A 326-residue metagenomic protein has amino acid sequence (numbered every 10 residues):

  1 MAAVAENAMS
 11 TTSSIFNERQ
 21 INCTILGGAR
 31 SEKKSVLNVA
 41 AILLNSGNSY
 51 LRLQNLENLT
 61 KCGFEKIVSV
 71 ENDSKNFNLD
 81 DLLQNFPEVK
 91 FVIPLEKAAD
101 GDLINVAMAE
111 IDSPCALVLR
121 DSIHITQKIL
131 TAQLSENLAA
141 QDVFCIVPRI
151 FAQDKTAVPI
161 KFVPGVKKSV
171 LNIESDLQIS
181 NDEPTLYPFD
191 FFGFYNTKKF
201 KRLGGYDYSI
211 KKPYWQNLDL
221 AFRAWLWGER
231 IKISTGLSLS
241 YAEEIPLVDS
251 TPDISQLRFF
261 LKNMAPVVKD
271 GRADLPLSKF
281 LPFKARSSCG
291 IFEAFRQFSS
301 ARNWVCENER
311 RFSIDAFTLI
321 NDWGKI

Functional and structural regions predicted by a protein language model:
A2-E57: N-proximal low-complexity "stem/linker" segments adjacent to membrane-targeting elements
P94-I111: Glycine-rich, basic loop-to-helix element that forms the pyrophosphate-binding segment of sugar-nucleotide handling
S113-T126: Short beta-strand-to-loop acidic/aromatic patch adjacent to the donor-nucleotide binding site
K128-F162: Conserved donor NDP-sugar-binding/catalytic core segment of glycosyltransferases
P164-L186, D190: Short, flexible, basic/aromatic active-site loop/helix in glycosyltransferases
Y187-Y195, K199-G204, I210-L237: A short, conserved alpha-helix in the catalytic core of glycosyltransferases
K232-P252: Active-site donor/metal-binding and catalytic loop motifs of nucleotide-sugar-dependent glycosylation enzymes
T251-F260, K269-I326: Non-catalytic, C-terminal membrane-associated alpha-helical segments of glycosyltransferases
